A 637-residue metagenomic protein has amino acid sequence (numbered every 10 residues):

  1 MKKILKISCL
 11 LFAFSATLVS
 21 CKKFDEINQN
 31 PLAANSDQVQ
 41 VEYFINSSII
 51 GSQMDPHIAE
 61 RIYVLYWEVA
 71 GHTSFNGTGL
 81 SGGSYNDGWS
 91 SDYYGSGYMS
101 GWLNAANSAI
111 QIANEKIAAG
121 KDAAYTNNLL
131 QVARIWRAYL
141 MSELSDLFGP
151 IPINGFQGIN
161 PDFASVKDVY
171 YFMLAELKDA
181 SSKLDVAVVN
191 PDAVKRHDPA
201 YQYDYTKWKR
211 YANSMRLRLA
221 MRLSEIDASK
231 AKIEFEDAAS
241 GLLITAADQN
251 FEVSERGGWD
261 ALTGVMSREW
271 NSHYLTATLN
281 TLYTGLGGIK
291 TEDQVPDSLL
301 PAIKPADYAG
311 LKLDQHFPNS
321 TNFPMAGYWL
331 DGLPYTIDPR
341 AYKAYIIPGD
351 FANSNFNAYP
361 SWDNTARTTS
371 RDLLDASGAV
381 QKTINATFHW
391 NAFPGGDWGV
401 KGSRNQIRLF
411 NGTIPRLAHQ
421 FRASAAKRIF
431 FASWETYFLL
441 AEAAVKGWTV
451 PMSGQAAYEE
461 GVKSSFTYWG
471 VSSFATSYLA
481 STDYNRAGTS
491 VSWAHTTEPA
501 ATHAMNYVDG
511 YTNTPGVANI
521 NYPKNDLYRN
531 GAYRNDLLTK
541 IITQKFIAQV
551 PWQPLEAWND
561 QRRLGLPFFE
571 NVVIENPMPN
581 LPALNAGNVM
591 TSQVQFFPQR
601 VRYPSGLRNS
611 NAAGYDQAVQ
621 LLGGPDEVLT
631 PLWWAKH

Functional and structural regions predicted by a protein language model:
M1-Q29: Bacterial Sec-dependent N-terminal signal peptides
C21-S74, A352-N353, N357, P579-H637: Membrane-proximal, proline-rich intrinsically disordered regions
A33-Q38, N190-K207, R222-D363, W469: Short, surface-exposed recognition loops and adjoining beta-strand edges that mediate ligand/DNA contacts, enriched
H72-P191, A423-R428: Conserved, well-structured interaction surfaces
E143-P152, R222-A228, W448-T449: Short coil/turn linking the two alpha-helices of tandem helical-hairpin repeats
L313-A432, L439-V445, A456, E460-K463 (+2 more regions): Flexible, polar/acidic helix-loop-strand segments at domain edges
N405-G412, Q420, K427-Y437, V445-W448 (+2 more regions): C-terminal functional modules
